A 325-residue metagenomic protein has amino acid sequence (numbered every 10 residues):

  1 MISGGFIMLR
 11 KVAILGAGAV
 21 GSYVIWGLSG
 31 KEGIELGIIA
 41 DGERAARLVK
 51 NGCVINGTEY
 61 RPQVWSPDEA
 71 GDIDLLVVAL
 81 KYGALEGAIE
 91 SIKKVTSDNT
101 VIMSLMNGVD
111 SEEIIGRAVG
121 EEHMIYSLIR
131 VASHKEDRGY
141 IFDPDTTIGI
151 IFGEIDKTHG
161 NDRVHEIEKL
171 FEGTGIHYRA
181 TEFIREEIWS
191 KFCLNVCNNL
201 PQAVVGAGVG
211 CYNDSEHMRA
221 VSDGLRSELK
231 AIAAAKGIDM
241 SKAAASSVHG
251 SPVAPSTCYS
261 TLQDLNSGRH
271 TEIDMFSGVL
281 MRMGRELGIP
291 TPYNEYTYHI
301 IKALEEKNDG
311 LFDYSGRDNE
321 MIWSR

Functional and structural regions predicted by a protein language model:
G4-R61: NAD(P)+-binding Rossmann beta1-loop-alpha1 motif at the extreme N-terminus of oxidoreductases
W26-G30, E90-K94, R117, G278 (+1 more regions): Short, well-ordered alpha-helices that flank and scaffold nucleotide-derived cofactor binding pockets
G42, N56-Y140: Rossmann-like NAD(P)(H) cofactor-binding subdomain of soluble oxidoreductases
G71, N107-E187, K191, C197: Rossmann-fold dinucleotide-binding core
T96, I141-E154, V205-Y212, C258-S267: Helix-loop-beta segment of a Rossmann-like dinucleotide-binding subdomain
E172, D223-R325: NAD(P)-dependent Rossmann-like dehydrogenase/reductase catalytic/cofactor-binding core
H177-T181, A203-C211, D239-S241: Short, structured loop/turn "capping" segments at alpha-beta junctions
R185-N213, H217-K230, A254-S256: Active-site-proximal catalytic alpha-helix in oxidoreductases
